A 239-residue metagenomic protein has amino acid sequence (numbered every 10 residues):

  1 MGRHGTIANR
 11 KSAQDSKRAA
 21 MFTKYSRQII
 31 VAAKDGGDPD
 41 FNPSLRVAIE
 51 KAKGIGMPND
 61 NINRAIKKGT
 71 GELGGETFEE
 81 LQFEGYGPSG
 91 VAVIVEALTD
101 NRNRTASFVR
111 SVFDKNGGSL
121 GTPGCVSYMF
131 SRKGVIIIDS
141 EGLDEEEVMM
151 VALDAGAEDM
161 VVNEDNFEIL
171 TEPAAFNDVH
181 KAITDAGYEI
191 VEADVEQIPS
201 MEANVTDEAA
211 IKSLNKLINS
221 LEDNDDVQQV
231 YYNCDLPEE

Functional and structural regions predicted by a protein language model:
M1-G121, V126, S131-V135: N-terminal cationic and glycine-rich segments that engage phosphates or anionic surfaces
V135-E239: Positively charged, low-complexity, intrinsically disordered RNA-binding extensions
